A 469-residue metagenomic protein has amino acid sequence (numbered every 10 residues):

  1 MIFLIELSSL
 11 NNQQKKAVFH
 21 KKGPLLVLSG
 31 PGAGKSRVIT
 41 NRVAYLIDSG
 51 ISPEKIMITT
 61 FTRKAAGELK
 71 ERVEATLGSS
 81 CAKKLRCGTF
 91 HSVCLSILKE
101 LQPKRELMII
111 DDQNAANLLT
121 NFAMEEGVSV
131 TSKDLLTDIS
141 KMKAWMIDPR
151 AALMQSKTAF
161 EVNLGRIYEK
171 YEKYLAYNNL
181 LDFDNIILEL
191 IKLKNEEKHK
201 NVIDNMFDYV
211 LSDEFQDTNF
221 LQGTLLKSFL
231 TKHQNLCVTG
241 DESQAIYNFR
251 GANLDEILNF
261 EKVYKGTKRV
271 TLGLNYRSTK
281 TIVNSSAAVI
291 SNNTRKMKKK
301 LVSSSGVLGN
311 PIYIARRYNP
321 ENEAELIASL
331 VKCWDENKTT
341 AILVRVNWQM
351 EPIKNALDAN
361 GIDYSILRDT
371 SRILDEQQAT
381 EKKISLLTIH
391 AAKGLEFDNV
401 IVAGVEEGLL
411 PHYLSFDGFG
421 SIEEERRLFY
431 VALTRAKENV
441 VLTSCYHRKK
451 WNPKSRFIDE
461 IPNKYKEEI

Functional and structural regions predicted by a protein language model:
I2, F220-R317, I401, L433 (+1 more regions): Conserved RecA-like helicase ATPase core segment that couples NTP binding/hydrolysis to strand translocation
I2, S8-F19, G23-V27, T158-E256 (+3 more regions): Conserved helicase NTPase motor core
I2-L4, K22, A33, A44-L190 (+4 more regions): A basic/glycine-biased coupling hinge at the interface between accessory DNA-binding modules
G23, S52-K55, K83, K232-Q234 (+7 more regions): Short glycine-/polar-rich loops that comprise or flank the Walker A/P-loop and associated switch/sensor motifs
L25-L28, M57, A341: Short hydrophobic/aromatic beta-strand immediately N-terminal to the Walker A/P-loop
P31-I39, V43, G266-K268, L274-S365 (+1 more regions): Helicase P-loop NTPase motor core
I58, C87, V238-T239, T271 (+1 more regions): Conserved SAM-binding loop
E336-T339, N347-L367, I373-I469: Conserved helicase C-terminal RecA-like lobe
